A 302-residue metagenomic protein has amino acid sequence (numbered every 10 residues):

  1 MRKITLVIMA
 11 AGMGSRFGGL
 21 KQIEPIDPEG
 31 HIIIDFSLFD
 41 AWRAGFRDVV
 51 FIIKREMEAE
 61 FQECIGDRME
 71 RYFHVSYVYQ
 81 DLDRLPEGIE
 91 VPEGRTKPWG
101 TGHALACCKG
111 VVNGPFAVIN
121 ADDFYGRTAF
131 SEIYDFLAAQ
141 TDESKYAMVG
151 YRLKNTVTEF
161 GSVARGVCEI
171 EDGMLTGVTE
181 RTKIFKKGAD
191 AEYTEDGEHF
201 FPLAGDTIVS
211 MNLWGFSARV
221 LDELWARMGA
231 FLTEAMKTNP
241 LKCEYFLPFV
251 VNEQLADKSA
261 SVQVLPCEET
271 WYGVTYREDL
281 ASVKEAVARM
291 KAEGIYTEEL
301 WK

Functional and structural regions predicted by a protein language model:
M1-A11, P28-V118, Y125-G126, F130 (+1 more regions): Conserved N-terminal catalytic core of the sugar/cofactor nucleotidyltransferase
I23, V167-I170, V264: A structural signal for short hydrophobic beta-strand segments in well-ordered beta-sheet cores
I53, G215-F216, T275: A conserved hydrophobic position in a structured secondary element of the catalytic/binding core that shapes
E60-F61, T128, E223, V250 (+1 more regions): Phosphate- and divalent-cation-binding pockets in alpha/beta enzyme and binding domains that engage nucleotide-derived
E87-P98, G161-G166, E278-S282: Short, surface-exposed amphipathic charged segments that create phosphate/polyanion-binding patches used for binding
R127-W214, A218: Conserved core of the sugar-phosphate nucleotidyltransferase
W225-A260: A C-terminal functional module that forms or caps the active site or interfaces directly with catalytic machinery
D257-S261, E269-K302: Hydrophobic helical membrane-anchoring modules
